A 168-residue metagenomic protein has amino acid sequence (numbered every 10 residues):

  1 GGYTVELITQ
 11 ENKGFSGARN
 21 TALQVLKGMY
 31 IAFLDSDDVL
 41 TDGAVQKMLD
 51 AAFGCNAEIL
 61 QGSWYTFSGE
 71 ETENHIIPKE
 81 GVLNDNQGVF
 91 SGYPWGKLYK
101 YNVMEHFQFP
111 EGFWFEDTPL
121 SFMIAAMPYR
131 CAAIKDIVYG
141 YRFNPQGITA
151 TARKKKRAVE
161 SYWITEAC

Functional and structural regions predicted by a protein language model:
G1-I164: Nucleotide-sugar donor-binding/catalytic module of glycosyltransferases that assemble extracellular/cell-envelope
A167-C168: Well-ordered alpha-helical scaffold segments within catalytic/enzyme domains
